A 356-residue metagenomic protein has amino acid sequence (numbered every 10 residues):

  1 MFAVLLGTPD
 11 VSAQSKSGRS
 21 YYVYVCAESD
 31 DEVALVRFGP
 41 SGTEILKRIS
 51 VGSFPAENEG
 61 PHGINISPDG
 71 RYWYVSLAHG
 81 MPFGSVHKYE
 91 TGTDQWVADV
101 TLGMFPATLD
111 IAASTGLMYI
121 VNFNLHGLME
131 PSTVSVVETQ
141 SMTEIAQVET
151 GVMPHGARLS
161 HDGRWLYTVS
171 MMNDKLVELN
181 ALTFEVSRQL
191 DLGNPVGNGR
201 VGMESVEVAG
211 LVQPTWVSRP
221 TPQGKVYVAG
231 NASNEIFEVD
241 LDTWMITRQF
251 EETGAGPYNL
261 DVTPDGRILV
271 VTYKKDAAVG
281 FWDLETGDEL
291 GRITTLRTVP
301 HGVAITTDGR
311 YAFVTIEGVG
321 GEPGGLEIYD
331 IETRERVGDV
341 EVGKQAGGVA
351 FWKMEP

Functional and structural regions predicted by a protein language model:
M1-L5: Bacterial N-terminal signal peptides
V11-P356: Predominantly soluble domains enriched in secretory-pathway, periplasmic, or organellar proteins
